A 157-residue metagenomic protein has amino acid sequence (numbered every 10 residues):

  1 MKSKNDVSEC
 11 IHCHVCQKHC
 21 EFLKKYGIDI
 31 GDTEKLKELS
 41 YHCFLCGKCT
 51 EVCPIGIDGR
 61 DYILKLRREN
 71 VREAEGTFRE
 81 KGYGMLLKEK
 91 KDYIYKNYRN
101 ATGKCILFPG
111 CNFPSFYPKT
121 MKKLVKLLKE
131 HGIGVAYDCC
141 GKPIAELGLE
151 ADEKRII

Functional and structural regions predicted by a protein language model:
M1-V15: N-terminal basic/disordered segments at the start of proteins
K4-V7, L23-I157: Iron-sulfur-cluster electron-transfer modules
K18-E21: The feature marks the first
